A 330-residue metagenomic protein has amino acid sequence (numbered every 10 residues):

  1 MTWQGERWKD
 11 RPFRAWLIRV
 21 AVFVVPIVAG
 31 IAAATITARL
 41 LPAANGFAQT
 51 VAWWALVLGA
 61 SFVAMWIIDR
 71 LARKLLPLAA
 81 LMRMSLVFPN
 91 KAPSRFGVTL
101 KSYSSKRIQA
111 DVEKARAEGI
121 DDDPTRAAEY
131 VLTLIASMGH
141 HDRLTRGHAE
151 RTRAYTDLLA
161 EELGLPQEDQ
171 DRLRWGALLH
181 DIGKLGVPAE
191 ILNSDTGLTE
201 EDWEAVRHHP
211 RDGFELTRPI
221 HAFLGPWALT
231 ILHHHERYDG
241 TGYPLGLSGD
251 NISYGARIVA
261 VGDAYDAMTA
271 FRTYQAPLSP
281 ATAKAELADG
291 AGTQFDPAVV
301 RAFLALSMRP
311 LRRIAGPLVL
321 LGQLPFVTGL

Functional and structural regions predicted by a protein language model:
M1-M138, E168: Non-catalytic interface/linker regions that flank or bridge core catalytic/transmembrane domains
G139-E150, A154-D157, E161-L330: Metal-dependent catalytic cores of enzymes that make or break cyclic nucleotides and related phosphoester linkages
